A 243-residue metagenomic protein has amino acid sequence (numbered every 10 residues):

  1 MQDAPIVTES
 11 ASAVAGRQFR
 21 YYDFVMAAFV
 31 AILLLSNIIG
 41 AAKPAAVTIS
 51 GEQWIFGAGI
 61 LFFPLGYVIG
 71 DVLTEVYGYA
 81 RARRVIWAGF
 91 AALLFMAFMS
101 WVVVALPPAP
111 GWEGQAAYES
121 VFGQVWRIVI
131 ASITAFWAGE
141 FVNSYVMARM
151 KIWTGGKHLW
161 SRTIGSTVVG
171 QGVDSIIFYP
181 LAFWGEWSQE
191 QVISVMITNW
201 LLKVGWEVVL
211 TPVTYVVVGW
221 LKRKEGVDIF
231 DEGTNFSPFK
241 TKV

Functional and structural regions predicted by a protein language model:
S12-A28: N-terminal membrane topogenic signal
V30-A46: Alpha-helical transmembrane segments of multi-pass membrane proteins
G40, P44, M96-V104, G139 (+4 more regions): Alpha-helical transmembrane segments and their lipid-water interface positions in multi-pass membrane proteins
L61-V72: Central hydrophobic cores of alpha-helical transmembrane segments in multi-pass inner-membrane proteins across all
V102-R127: Membrane-interface interhelical connector segments
W153-G172: Internal alpha-helical transmembrane segments of multi-pass membrane proteins
S166, S194-E207: Pore-lining and gate-forming transmembrane alpha-helices of multi-pass membrane transport proteins
L221-V243: Short, highly charged, low-complexity non-transmembrane loops/tails of multi-pass membrane proteins
